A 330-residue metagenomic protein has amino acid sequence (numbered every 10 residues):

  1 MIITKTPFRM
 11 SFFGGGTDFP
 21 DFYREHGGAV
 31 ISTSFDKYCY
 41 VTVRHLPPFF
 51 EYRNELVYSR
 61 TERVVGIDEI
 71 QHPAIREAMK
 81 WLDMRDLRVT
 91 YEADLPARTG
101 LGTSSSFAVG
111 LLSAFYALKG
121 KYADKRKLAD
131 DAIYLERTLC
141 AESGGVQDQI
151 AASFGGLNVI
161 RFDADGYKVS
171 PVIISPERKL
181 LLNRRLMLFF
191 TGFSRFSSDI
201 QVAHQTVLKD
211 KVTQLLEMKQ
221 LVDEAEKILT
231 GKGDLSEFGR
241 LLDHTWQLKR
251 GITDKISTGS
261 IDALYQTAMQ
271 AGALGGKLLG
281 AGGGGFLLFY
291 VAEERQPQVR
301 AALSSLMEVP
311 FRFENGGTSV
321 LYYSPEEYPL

Functional and structural regions predicted by a protein language model:
M1-F13, D18-D21, V30-S32, D36-D83 (+6 more regions): C-terminal nucleotide
R24-E25: Catalytic core of Fe(II)/2-oxoglutarate
P96: Aspartate-rich (DDxxD/NDxxD/DxxxD) Mg2+/diphosphate-binding motifs and their adjoining helix-loop segments
S105-K119, G284-F289: Short, small-residue alpha-helix embedded
